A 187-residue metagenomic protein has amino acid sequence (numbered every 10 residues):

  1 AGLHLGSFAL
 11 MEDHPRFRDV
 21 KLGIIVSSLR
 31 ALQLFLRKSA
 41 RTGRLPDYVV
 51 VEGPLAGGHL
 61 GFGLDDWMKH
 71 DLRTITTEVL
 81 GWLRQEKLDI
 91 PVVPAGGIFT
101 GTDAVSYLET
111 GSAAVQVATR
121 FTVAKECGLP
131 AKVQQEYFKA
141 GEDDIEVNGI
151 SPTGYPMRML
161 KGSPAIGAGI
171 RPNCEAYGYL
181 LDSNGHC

Functional and structural regions predicted by a protein language model:
A1-E86: Active-site entrance/lid segments in N-terminal catalytic domains of soluble metabolic enzymes
I25, E52, A95, V117-A118: Generic beta-sheet signal
P46, A56-L72, T76, L80-P91 (+1 more regions): Conserved active-site-proximal phosphate/metal-binding subdomains
